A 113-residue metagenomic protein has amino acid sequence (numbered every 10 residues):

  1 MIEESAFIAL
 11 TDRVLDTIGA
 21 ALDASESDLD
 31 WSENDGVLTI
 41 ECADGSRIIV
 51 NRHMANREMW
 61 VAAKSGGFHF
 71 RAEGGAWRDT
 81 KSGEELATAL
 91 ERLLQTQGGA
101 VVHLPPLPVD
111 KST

Functional and structural regions predicted by a protein language model:
M1-T113: N-terminal intrinsically disordered, cationic/polar leader segments that include organellar targeting peptides
